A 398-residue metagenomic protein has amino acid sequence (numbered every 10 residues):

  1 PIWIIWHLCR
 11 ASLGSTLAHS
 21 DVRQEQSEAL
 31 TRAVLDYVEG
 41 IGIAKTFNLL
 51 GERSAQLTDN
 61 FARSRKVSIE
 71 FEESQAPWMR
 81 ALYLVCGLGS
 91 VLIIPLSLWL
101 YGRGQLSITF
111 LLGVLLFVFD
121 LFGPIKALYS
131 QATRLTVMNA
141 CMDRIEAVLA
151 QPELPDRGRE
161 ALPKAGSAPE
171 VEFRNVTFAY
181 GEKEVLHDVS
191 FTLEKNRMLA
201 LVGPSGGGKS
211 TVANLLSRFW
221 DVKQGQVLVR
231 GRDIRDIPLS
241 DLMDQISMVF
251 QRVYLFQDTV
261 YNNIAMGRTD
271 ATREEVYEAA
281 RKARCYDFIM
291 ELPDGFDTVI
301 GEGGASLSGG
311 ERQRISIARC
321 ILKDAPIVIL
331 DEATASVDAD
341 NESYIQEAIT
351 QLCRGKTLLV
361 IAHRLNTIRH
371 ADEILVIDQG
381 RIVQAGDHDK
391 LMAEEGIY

Functional and structural regions predicted by a protein language model:
P1-L13, I69-L115: A hydrophobic transmembrane-helix motif
I4-S15, G42, I93, D120 (+1 more regions): Hydrophobic alpha-helical membrane-associated segments
S15-V22, Q26, R32, D36 (+5 more regions): An intracellular "coupling" helix at the cytosolic face of ABC transporter transmembrane type-1 domains
L49, E73, L121-V148: Cytosolic ends of transmembrane helices, especially the final helix of ABC transmembrane type-1 domains
L115, F122, M243: Conserved catalytic core of two-component sensor histidine kinases
E153-G166, L391: Pre-NBD coupling/linker segments of ABC/ABC-like ATPases
A165-Y398: ABC-type nucleotide-binding domain
